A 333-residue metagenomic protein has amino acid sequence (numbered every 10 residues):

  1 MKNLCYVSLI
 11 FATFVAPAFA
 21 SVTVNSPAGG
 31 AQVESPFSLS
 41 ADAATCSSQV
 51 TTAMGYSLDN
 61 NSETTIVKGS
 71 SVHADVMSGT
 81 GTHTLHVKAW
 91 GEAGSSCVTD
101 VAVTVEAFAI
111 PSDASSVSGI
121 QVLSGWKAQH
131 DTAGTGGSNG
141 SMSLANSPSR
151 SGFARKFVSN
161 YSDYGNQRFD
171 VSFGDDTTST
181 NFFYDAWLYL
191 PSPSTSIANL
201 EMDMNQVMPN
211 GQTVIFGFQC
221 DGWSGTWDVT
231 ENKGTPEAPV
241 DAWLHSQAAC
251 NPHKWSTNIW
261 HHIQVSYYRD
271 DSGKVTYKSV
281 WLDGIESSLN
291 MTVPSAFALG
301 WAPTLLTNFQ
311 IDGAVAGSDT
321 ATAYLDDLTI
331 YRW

Functional and structural regions predicted by a protein language model:
S21-A107: Long, low-complexity serine/threonine/glycine- and acidic-rich segments characteristic of extracellular
I120-F157: Extracellular glycan-recognition surfaces and repeat-rich motifs
F153-G234, R332: Secretory/extracellular carbohydrate-interaction modules and structurally similar beta-sandwich "look-alikes"
V171-Y184, N251-I259, A321-Y324: Extracellular/lumenal carbohydrate-interaction signature centered on repeated Trp-anchored short motifs
K233-H262: Short, aromatic/His-centered strand-loop micro-motif at the edge of beta-sheets
N258-D271, K278-V280: Short tryptophan-centered beta-strand motifs in secreted/extracellular beta-sheet-rich domains of glycan-recognition
I263, D326-I330: Extracellular beta-strand elements of beta-rich domains used for carbohydrate recognition/degradation or cell-matrix
N290-Y324: Flexible glycan-contacting loops in extracellular carbohydrate-active proteins
